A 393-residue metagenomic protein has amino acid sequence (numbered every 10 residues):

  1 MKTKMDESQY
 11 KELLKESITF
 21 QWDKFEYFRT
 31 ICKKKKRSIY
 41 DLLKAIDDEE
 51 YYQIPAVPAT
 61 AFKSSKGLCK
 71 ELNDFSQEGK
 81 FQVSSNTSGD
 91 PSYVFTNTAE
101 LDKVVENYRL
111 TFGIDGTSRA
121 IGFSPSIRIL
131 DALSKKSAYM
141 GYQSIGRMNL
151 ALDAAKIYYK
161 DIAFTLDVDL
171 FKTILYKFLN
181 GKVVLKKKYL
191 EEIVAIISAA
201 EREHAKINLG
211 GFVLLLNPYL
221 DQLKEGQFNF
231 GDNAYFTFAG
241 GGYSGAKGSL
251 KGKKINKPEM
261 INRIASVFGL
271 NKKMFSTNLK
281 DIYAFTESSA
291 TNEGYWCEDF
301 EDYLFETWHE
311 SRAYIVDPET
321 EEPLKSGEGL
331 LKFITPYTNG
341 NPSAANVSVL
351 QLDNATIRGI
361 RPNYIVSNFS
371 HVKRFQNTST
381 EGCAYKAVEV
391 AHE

Functional and structural regions predicted by a protein language model:
M1-K136, T165-N180, K187-N208, D221-Q222 (+4 more regions): Nucleotide 5′-phosphate-binding alpha/beta core
M1-T19, N149-E393: Active-site glycine/GP-rich loop and adjacent strand/helix microenvironment that borders small-molecule binding pockets
F20, Y27-I31, N107, Q143-R147 (+2 more regions): Amphipathic alpha-helical segments that form well-ordered structural scaffolds and often line/cohere around active
A99, K135-Q143, G252-K253, G294-F300: Short secondary-structure boundary/capping segments
L133-K156: Extended acidic/charged loop-beta regions that coordinate divalent cations and stabilize anionic phosphate/carboxylate
